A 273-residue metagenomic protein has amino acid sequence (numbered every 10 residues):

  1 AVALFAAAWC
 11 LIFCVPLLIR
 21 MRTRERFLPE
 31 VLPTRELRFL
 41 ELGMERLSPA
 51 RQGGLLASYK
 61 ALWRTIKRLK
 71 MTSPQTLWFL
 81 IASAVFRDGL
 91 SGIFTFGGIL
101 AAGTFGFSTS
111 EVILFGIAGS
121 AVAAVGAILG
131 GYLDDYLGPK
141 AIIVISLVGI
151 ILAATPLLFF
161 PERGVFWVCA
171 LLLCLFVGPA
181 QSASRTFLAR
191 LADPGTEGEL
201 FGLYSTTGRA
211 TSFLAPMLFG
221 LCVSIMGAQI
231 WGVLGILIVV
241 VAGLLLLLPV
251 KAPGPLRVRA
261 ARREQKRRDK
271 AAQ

Functional and structural regions predicted by a protein language model:
A1-A8, L221-V240: A membrane-interface helix-boundary motif in multi-pass transporters
W9-R20, L234-D269: Multi-pass alpha-helical transporter architecture, strongest for 12-TM Major Facilitator/SLC carriers used
T23-L80, K266-K270: Juxtamembrane intracellular "pre-TM" segments in multi-pass secondary transporters
T95-V112: Short amphipathic helix-loop junctions that connect adjacent transmembrane helices in Major Facilitator Superfamily/SLC
V125-P139, V223: Helix-to-loop junctions at the C-terminal end of transmembrane segments in multipass secondary transporters
A141-P156: Structural signature of the two symmetry-related core transmembrane helices
L158-A170: Helix-loop junctions at membrane interfaces in 12-TM secondary transporters
P179-D193: Intracellular juxtamembrane helix-capping segments at the cytosolic ends of symmetry-related transmembrane helices
